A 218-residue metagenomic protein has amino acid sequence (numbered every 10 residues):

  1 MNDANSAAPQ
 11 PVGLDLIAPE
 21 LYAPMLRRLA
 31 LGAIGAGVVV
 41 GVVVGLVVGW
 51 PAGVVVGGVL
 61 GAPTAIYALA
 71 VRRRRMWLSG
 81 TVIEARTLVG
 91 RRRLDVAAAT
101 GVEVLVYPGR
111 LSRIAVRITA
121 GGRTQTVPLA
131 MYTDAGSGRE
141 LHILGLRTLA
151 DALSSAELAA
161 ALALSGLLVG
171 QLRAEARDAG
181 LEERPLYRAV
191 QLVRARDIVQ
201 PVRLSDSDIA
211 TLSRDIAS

Functional and structural regions predicted by a protein language model:
M1-V43, E182, R214-A217: N-terminal membrane-targeting/pre-transmembrane regions
S6-A8, A68-A70, R75-W77, R86-L88 (+2 more regions): A generic structural signal for short, solvent-exposed coil/turn residues that cap or connect secondary-structure
P24-V71: Hydrophobic alpha-helical membrane segments, chiefly transmembrane helices and signal peptide h-regions, characterized
A62-E103: Conserved beta-hairpin
G80-G90, L105-A115, R194-I198: Juxtamembrane/interfacial segments around transmembrane helices
R91-P128: Acidic, Ser/Thr-rich low-complexity segments on the non-lumenal side of membrane proteins
G121-L181: A membrane-cytosol interface segment of integral membrane proteins
S154-S218: Cytosol-/stroma-facing membrane-proximal "stalk/adaptor" domains immediately downstream of transmembrane anchors
